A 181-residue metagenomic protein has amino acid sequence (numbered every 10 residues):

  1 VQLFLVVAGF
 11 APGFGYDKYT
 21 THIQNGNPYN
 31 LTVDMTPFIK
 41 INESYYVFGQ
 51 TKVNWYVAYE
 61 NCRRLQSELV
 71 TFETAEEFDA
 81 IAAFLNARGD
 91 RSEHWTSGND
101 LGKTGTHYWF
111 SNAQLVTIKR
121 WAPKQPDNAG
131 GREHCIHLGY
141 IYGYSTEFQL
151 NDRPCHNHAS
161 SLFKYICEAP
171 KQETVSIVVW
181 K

Functional and structural regions predicted by a protein language model:
V1-K181: Extracellular, disulfide-bonded carbohydrate-recognition/adhesion ectodomains, dominated by C-type lectin-like domains
